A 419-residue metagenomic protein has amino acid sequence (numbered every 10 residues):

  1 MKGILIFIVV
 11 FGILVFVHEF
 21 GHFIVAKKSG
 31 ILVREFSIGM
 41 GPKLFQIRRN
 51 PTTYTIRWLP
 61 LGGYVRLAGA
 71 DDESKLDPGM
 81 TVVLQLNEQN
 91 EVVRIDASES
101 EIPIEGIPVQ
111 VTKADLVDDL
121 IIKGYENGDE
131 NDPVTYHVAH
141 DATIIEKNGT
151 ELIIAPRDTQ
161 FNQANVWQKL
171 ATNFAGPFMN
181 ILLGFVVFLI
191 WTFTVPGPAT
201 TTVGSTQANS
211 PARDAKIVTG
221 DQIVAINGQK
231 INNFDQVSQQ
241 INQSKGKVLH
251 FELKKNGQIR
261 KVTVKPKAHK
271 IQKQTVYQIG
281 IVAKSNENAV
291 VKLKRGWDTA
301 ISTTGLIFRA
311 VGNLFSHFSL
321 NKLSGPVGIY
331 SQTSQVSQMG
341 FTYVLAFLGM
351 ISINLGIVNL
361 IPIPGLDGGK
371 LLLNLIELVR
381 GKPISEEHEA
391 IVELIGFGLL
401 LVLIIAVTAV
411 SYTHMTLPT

Functional and structural regions predicted by a protein language model:
G3-E88, E99-N148, L152, V358-R380: Small-residue-rich helix-interface/hinge motifs
H18, I56, A212, G220-I223 (+6 more regions): Terminal peptide-recognition signature
I144-W167, A199-T200, Q207-S210, Q258-L355 (+2 more regions): Functional transmembrane alpha-helices
A175, F188-W191, V224-A225, Q239-A283: PDZ-domain C-terminal substructure recognizer with occasional recognition of PDZ-binding tails
W191-T219: PDZ/PDZ-like groove recognition
A212-F234: Conserved PDZ fold ligand-binding element
V392-S411: Final/C-terminal transmembrane alpha-helix of multipass membrane proteins
T413-T419: Conserved small/polar residues in nucleotide/adenosyl-binding loops
